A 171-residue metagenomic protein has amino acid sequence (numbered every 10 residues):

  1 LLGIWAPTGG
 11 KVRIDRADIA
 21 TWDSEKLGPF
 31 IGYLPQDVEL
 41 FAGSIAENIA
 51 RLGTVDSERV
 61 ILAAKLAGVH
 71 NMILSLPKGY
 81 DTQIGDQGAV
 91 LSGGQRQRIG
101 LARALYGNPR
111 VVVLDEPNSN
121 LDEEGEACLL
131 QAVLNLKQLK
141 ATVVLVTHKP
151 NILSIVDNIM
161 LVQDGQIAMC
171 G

Functional and structural regions predicted by a protein language model:
L2-G3: Helix-to-loop junction immediately C-terminal to a conserved catalytic motif
G10-A17, L27: Conserved ABC transporter NBD signature motif
K11-R13, T21, A46-D86, L130-Q131: ABC ATPase nucleotide-binding domain helical subdomain, centered on the C-loop/LSGGQ "ABC signature"
G107, L139: Conserved signature/switch motifs of ABC ATPase nucleotide-binding domains
V112-E116: Catalytic Walker B motif of ABC-type/P-loop ATPase nucleotide-binding domains
E123-G125: Helix N-cap at the start of a conserved alpha-helix in ABC-type nucleotide-binding domains
S154-L161: Conserved catalytic segment of ABC-fold P-loop ATPases
